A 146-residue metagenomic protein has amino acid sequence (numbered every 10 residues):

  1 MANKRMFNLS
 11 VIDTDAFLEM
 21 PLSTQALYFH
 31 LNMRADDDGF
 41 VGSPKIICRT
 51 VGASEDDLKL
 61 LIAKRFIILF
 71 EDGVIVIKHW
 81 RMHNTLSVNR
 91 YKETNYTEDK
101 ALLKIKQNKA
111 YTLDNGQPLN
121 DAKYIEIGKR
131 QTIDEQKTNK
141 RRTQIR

Functional and structural regions predicted by a protein language model:
M1-V11, A16, V51-R146: Winged-helix/helix-turn-helix nucleic-acid-interaction surface
A2-D38: Short, amphipathic alpha-helical interface elements at domain boundaries that mediate macromolecular binding
S23-L27, S43, D57: Short N-terminal amphipathic alpha-helix/helix-capping patch enriched in small hydrophobics with frequent Ser/Thr
A35-V51: Short acidic, hydrophobic short linear motifs in intrinsically disordered regions
